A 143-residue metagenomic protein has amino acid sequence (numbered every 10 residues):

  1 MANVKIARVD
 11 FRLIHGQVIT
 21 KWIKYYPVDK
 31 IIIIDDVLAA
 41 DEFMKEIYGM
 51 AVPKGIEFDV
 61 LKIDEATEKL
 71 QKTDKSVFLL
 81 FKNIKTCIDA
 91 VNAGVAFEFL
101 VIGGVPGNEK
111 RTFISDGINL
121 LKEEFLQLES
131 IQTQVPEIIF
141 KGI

Functional and structural regions predicted by a protein language model:
A2-V52, E57: Long, hydrophobic N-terminal alpha-helical segment
N3-A7, D29-I32, E57-D59, S76-L79 (+2 more regions): Structural motif
F11-H15, F78-L80, I88, I138: C-terminal catalytic "cap/lid" subdomain
I19-T20, C87, L128: Generic hydrophobic/aromatic pocket-lining and core-packing "Φ" positions
A39-D41, A66-T67, C87, G107-K110: Short gly/pro/ser/thr-enriched loop/turn and capping motifs at secondary-structure boundaries
G49-A51, G55-F58, K69-F81, I114-I118: Short basic, glycine-rich beta-strand/loop surfaces that mediate nucleic-acid
L61-G103: Ordered, amphipathic secondary-structure segments that act as subunit-interaction surfaces in large macromolecular
I84, A93, E98-I143: Glycine-rich, aromatic-bearing surface loops/beta-hairpins
